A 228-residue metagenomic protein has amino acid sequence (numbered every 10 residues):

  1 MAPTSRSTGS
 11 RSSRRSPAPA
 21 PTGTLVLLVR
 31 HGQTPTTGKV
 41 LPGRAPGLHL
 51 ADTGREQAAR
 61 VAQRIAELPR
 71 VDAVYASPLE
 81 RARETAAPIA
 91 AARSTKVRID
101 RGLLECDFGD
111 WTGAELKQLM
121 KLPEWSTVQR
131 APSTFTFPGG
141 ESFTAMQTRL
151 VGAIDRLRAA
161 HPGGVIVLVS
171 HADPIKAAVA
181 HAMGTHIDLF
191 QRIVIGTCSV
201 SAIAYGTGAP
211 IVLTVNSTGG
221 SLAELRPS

Functional and structural regions predicted by a protein language model:
M1-L25, R70, C106-K117, A159 (+2 more regions): Acidic, low-complexity terminal tails and accessory targeting/binding regions of phosphate-metabolizing enzymes
A2-R14, P21-T95: Active-site-proximal alpha-helix that buttresses catalytic centers in soluble enzyme cores
L28-Q33, V167-P174: Histidine-centered catalytic micro-motifs
H49, R93-R101, H186-I195: Short hydrophobic/aromatic-enriched beta-strand-loop microsegments
A76-S77, T148, V169-S170: Short beta-strand scaffold positions
R81, P174-I175: Alpha-helix capping/helix-boundary segments
A92-V151, A204, L213-N216, P227-S228: Phosphate-handling substructures
A177-V179: Catalytic DNA-binding helix-loop module of base-excision-repair DNA glycosylases/AP lyases
